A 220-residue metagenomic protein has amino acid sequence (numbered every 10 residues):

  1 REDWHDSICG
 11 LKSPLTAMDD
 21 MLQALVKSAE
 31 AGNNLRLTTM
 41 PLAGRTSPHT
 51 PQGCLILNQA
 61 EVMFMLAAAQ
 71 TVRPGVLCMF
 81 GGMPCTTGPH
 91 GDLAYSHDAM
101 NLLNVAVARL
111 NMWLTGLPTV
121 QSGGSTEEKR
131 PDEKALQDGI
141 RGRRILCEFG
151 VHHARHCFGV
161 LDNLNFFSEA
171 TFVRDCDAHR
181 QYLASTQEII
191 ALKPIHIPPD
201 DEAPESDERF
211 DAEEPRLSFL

Functional and structural regions predicted by a protein language model:
R1-H152: Helix-rich catalytic cores of soluble enzyme domains
A43-R45, L161-L164: Short gly/pro/ser/thr-enriched loop/turn and capping motifs at secondary-structure boundaries
D132, N165-F166: A short acidic (Asp/Glu
H152-V160: Short acidic/histidine-rich active-site segments
F166, A170-L220: Catalytic-core signal marking the mid-to-C-terminal active-site face
